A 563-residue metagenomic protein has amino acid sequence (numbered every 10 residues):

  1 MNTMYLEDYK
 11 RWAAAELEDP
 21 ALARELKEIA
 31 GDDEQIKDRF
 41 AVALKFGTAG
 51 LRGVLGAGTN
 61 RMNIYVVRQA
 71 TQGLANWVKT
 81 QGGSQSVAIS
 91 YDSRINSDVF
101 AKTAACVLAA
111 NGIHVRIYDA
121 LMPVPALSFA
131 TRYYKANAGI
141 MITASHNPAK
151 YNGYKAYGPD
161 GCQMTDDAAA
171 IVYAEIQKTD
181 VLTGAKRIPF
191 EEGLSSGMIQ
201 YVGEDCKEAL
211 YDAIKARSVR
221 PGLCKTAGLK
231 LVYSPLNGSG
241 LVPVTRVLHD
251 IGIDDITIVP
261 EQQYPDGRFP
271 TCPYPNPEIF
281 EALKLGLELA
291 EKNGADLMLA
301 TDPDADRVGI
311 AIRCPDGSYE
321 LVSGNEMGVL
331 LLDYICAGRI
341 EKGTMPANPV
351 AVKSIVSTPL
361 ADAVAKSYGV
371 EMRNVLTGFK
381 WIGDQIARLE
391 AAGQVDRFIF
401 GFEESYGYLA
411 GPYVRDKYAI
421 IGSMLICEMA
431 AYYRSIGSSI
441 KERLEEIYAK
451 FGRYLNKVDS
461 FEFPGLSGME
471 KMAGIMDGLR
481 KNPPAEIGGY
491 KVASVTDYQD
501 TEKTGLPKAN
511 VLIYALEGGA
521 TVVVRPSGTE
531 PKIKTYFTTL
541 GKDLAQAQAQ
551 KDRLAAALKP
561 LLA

Functional and structural regions predicted by a protein language model:
T3-M4, D8-A104, N111, L194 (+3 more regions): An N-terminal, well-structured beta->alpha segment
Q35-L44, N152-A282, E288-A290: Gly/Ser/Thr-enriched, mixed-charge loops and adjacent short helices that form phosphate/oxyanion-binding elements
F40-N60, A144-N147, L231, P235-V247 (+4 more regions): Conserved phosphate/anionic-ligand binding catalytic regions in large, soluble enzymes, centered on
A88-Y151, D254-G309: N-terminal small/polar loop signature for handling phosphorylated ligands or for N-terminal nucleophile
V99-L108, Y151-G158, V244, D306-N325 (+1 more regions): Short Gly/Thr/Asp-enriched flexible loops that form oxyanion-binding sites at enzyme active sites
Y157-R187, N325-N348, K353-V364, A419: Glycine-rich phosphate-binding loop plus the immediately following alpha-helix
E291, A295-L297, S318-E320, G338-R525 (+3 more regions): Phosphate-binding and adjacent anionic-ligand microenvironments
